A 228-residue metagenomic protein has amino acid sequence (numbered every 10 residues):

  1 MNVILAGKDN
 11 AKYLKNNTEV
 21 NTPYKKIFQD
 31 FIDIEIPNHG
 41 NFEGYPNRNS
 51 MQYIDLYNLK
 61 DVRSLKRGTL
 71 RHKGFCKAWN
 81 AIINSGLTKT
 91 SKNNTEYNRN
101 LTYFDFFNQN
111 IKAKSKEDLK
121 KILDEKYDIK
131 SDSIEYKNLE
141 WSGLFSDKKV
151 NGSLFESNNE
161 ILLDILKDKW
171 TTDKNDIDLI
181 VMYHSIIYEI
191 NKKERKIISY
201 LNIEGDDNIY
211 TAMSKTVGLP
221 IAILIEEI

Functional and structural regions predicted by a protein language model:
M1-I228: C-terminal catalytic/substrate-binding lobe primarily of soluble NAD(P)-dependent oxidoreductases
